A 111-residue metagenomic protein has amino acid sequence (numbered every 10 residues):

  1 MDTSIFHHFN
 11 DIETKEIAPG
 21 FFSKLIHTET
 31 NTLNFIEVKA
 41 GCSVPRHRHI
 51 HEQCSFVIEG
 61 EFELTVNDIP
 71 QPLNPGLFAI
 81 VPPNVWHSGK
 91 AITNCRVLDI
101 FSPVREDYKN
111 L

Functional and structural regions predicted by a protein language model:
M1-T30, N110: A short, N-terminal "cap"/entry segment at the start of jelly-roll beta-barrel domains of the cupin/DSBH fold
T32, E61-E63, P70, W86 (+1 more regions): Structural motif
N34-R48: Conserved short histidine dyad/triad with adjacent acidic residue
H51-F62, N67: Glycine- and acidic-residue-biased ligand/ion/polar-headgroup-sensing regions
I58-E59, N74-P75, T93: A cytosolic small-molecule/anion-sensing beta-strand core signal
I69-P83: Short acidic-glycine-tyrosine-enriched beta hairpin
P83-D107: Ligand-binding loop in jelly-roll beta-barrel domains
